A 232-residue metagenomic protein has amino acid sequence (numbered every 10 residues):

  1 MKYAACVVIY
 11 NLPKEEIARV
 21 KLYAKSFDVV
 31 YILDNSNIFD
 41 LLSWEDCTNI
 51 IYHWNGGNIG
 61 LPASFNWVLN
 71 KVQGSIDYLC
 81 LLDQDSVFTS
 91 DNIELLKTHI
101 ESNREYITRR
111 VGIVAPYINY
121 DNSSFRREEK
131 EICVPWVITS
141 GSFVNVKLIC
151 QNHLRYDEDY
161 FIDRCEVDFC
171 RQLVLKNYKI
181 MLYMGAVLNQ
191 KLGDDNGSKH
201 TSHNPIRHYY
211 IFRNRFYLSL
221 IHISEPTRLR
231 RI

Functional and structural regions predicted by a protein language model:
C6-K25: Short, well-formed alpha-helical segments that are part of the catalytic scaffolds of diverse glycosyltransferases
N55-V72: Glycine-rich, basic loop-to-helix element that forms the pyrophosphate-binding segment of sugar-nucleotide handling
I76-V87: Short beta-strand-to-loop acidic/aromatic patch adjacent to the donor-nucleotide binding site
D91-R126: Conserved donor NDP-sugar-binding/catalytic core segment of glycosyltransferases
F125-V144: A recurrent flexible, glycine/aromatic-enriched loop bordering the glycosyltransferase active site that acts as
L148, D159-A186: A short, conserved alpha-helix in the catalytic core of glycosyltransferases
Y183-S202: Active-site donor/metal-binding and catalytic loop motifs of nucleotide-sugar-dependent glycosylation enzymes
I221-I232: Single conserved hydrophobic/aromatic residue that forms the stacking wall/gate of nucleotide- or nucleobase-binding
